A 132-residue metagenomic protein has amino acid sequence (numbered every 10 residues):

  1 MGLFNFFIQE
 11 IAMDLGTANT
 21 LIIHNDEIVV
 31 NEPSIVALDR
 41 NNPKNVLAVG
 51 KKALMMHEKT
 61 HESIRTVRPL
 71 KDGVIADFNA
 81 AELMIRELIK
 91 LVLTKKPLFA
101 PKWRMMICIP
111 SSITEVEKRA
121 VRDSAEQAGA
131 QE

Functional and structural regions predicted by a protein language model:
M1-E132: Nucleotide/phosphate-binding catalytic cleft detector across ATP-hydrolyzing and phosphate-transferring enzymes
